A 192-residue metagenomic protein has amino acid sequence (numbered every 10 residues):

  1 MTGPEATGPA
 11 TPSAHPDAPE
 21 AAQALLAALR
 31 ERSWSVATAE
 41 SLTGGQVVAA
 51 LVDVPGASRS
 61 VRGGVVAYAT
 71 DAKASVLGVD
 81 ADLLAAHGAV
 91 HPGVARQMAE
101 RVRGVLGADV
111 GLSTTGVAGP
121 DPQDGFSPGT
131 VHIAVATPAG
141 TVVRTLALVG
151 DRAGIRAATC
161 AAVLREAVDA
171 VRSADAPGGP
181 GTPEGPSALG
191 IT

Functional and structural regions predicted by a protein language model:
T2-T192: Short alpha-helical segments enriched in small residues
